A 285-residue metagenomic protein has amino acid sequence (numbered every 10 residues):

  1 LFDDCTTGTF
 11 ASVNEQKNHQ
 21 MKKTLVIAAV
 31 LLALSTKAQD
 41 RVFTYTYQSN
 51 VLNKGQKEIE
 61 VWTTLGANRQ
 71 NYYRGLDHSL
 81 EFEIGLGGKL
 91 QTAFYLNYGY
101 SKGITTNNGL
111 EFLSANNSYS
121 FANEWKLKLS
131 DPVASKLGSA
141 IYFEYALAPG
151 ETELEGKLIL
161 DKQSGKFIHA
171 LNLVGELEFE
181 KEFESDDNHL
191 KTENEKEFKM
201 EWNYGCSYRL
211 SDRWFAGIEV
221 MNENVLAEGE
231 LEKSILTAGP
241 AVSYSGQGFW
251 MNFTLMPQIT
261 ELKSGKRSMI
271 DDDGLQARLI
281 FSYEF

Functional and structural regions predicted by a protein language model:
L1, C5-Q20: Short, Lys/Arg-enriched N-terminal segments with co-localized hydrophobic residues within the first ~10-30 amino acids
F2-D3, A28, K233: Residue-level detector of alpha-helical transmembrane segments in integral membrane proteins
K23-T24, L279: Hydrophobic alpha-helical segments, especially transmembrane helices and their immediate juxtamembrane helical caps
T24-A33: Sec-dependent N-terminal signal peptides
L34-A38: Sec/Tat signal peptide C-region and signal peptidase I cleavage site
Q39-E284: Transmembrane beta-barrel domains of Gram-negative outer membranes and organellar outer membranes
